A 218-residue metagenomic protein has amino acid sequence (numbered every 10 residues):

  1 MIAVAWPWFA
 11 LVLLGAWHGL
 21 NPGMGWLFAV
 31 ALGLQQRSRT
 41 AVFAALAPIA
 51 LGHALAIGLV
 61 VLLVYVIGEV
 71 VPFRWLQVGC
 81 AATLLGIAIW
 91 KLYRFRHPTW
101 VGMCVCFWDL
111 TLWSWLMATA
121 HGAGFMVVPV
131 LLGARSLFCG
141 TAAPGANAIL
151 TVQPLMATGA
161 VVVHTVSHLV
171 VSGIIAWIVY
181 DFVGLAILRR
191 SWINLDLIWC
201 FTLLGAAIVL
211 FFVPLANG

Functional and structural regions predicted by a protein language model:
M1-V4, I87-P129, G133, L137 (+3 more regions): Alpha-helical multi-pass membrane helix bundles of inner-membrane/thylakoid proteins, especially permease cores
I2-R74, V128-I149, A157-T158, V179-V183: Juxtamembrane transmembrane-helix termini in multi-pass membrane transport proteins
F9-P22, Q77-T83, H164-V171: Structural signature of hydrophobic alpha-helical transmembrane segments
V12, A16, L46-L51, T111 (+3 more regions): Residue-level signature of the transmembrane alpha-helical core of multi-pass small-molecule transporters
H18, G23, H53, L85 (+4 more regions): Divalent metal-coordination and catalytic microenvironments
A47-A50, Q77-G79, G102-D109: Cytoplasmic-side transmembrane-helix entry/capping segments in multi-pass membrane proteins
P72-H97, H168-V171, I175, L188-G218: Selective transmembrane alpha-helices of multi-pass membrane proteins
Q153-I175: Short alpha-helical packing/oligomerization segments
